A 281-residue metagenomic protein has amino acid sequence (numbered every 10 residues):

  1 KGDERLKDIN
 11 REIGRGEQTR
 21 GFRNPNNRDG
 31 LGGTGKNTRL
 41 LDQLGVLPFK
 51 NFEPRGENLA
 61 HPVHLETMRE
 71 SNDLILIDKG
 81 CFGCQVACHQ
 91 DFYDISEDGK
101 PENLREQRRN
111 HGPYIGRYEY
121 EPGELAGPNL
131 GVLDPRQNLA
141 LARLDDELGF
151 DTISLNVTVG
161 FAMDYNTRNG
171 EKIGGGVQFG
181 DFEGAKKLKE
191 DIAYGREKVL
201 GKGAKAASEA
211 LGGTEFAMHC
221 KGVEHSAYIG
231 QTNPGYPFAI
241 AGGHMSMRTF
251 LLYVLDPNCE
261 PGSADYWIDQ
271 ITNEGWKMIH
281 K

Functional and structural regions predicted by a protein language model:
K1-K281: Extended C-terminal regions of large enzymes
